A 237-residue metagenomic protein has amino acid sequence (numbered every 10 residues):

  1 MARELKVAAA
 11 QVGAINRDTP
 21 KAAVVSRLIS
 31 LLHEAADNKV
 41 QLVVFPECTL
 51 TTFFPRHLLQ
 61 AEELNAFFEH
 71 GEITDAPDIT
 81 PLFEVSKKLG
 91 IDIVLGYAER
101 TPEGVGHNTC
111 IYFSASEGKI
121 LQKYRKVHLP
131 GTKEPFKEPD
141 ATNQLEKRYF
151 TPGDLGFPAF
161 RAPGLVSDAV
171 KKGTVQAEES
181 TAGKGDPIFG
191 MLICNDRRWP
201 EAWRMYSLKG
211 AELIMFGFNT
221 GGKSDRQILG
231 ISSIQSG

Functional and structural regions predicted by a protein language model:
M1-I15: Short beta-strand segments enriched in small/hydrophobic residues
K6, K39-V40, G90, I188 (+1 more regions): Short loop/turn motifs at secondary-structure junctions
V12-T19, E63-G71, G185-G190, E212-N219: Short, basic, glycine/proline-bearing loop/turn elements
G13-A22, G71, F136-E138, T142-L145: Acidic/histidine-rich helix-loop elements that form or flank divalent-metal/phosphate-binding sites at the catalytic
K21-V25, S30-S116, Q122-R125, G131-T132 (+2 more regions): Cys-nucleophile CN-hydrolase/nitrilase-fold catalytic domain and related Cys-dependent amidase chemistry that acts on
E84, R100-L213, G217-I231: Active-site catalytic loop in hydrolytic enzyme cores
